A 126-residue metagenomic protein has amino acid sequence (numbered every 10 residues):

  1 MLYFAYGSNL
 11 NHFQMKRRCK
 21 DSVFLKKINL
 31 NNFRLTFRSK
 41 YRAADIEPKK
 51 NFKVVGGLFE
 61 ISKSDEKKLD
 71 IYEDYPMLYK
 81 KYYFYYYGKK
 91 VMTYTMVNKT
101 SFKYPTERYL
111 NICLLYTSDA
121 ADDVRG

Functional and structural regions predicted by a protein language model:
M1-S118: Glycine-aromatic micro-motifs
D119-G126: Single conserved hydrophobic/aromatic residue that forms the stacking wall/gate of nucleotide- or nucleobase-binding
